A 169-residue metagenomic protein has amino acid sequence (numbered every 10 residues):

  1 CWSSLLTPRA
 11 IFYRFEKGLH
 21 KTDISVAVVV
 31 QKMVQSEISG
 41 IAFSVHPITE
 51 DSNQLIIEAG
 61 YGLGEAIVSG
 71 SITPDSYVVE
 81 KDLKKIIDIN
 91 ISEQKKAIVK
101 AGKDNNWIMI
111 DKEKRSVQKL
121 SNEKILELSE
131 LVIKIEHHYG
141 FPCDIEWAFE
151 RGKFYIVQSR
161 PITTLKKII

Functional and structural regions predicted by a protein language model:
C1-I169: Conserved mixed alpha/beta core segments that line enzyme active sites in large multi-domain catalysts
